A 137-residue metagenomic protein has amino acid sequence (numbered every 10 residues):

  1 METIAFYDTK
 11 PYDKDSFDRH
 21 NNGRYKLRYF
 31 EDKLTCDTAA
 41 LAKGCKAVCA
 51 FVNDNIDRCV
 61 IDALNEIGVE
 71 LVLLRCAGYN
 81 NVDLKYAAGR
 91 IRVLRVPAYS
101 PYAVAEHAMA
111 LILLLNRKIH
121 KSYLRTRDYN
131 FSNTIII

Functional and structural regions predicted by a protein language model:
E2-V93: An N-terminal-biased, well-structured beta-alpha scaffold segment characteristic of Rossmann-like dinucleotide-binding
I91-I137: Phosphate-binding beta-alpha-beta segment of Rossmann-like dinucleotide-binding domains, i.e., the NAD(P)
